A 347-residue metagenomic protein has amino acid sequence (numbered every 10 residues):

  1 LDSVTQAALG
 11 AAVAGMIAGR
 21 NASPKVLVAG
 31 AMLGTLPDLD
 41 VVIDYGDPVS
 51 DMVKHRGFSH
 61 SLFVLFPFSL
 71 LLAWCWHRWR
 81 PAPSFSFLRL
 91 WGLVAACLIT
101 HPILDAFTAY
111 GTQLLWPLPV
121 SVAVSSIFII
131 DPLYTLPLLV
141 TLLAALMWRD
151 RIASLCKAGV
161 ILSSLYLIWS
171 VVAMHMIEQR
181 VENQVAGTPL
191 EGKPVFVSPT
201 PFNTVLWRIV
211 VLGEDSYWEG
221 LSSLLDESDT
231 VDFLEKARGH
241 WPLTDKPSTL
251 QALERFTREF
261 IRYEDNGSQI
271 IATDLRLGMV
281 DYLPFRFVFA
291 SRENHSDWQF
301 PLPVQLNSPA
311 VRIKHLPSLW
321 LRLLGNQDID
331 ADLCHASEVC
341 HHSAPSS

Functional and structural regions predicted by a protein language model:
L1-P199: N-terminal membrane-targeting hydrophobic helices
I129-T135, T200, G267, D274 (+1 more regions): Short, highly charged low-complexity linear segments
K193, L206-S347: Extracytosolic and intramembrane catalytic regions of membrane-associated proteins in envelope/secretory systems
P199-F202, L206: ATP/pyrophosphate-binding catalytic subdomain of soluble kinases
